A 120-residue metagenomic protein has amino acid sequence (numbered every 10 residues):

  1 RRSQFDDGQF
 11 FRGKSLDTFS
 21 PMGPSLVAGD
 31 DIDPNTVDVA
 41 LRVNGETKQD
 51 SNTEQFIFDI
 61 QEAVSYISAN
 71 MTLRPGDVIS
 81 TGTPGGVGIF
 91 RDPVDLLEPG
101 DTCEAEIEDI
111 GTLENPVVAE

Functional and structural regions predicted by a protein language model:
R1-E120: Catalytic-pocket segment enriched in acidic/His residues
